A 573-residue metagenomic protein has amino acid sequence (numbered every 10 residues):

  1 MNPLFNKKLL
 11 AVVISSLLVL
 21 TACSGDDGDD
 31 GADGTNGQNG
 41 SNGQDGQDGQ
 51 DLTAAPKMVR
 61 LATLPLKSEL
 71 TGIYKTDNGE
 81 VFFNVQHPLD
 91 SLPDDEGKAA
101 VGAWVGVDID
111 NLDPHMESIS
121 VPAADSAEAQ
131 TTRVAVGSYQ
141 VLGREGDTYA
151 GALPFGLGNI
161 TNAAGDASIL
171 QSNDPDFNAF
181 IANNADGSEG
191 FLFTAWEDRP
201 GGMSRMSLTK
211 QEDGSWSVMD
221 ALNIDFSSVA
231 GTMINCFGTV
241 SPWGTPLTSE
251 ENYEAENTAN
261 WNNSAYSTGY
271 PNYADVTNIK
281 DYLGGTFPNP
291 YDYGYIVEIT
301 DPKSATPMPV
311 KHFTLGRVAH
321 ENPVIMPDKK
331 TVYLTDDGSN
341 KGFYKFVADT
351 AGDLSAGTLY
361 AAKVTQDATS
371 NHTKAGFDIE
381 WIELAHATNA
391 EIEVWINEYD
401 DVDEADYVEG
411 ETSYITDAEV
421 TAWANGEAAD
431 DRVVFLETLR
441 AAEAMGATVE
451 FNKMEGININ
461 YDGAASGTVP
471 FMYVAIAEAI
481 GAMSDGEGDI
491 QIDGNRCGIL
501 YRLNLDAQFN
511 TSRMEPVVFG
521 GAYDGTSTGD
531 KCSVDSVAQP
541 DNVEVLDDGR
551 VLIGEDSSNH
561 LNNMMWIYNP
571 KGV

Functional and structural regions predicted by a protein language model:
N2-L10: Bacterial N-terminal signal peptides that target proteins for export
V19-A22: C-terminal motif of bacterial Sec signal peptides marking the signal peptidase cleavage site
S24-L52: Collagen/collagen-like triple-helix recognition
Q50-V573: Sequence/structural signature of beta-propeller domains
